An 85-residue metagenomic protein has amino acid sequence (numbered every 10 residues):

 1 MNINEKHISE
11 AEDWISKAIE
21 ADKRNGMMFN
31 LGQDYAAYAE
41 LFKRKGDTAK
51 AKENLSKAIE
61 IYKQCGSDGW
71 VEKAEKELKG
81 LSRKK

Functional and structural regions predicted by a protein language model:
M1-K85: Helix-coil-helix junctions within alpha-helical repeat/solenoid scaffolds
